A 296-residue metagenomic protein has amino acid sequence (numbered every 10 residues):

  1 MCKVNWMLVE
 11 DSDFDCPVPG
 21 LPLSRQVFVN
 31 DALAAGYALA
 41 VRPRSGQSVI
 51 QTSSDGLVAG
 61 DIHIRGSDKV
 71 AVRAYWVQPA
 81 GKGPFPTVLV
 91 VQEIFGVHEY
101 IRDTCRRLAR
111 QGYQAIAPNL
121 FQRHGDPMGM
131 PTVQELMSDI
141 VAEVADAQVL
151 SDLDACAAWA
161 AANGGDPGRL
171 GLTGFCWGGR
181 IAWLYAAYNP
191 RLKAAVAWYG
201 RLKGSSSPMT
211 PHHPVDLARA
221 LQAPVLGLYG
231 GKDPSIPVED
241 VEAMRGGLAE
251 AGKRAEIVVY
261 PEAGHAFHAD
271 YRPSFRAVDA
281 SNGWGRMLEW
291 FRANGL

Functional and structural regions predicted by a protein language model:
M1-L23: N-terminal secretory signal peptides
Q47-G81: N-terminal cap/lid segment of alpha/beta-hydrolase-fold proteins
P84-E93: Short beta-strand element of the alpha/beta-hydrolase
E99-R123: Short amphipathic alpha-helix adjacent to the substrate-entry channel of hydrolases
L136-N163: Alpha/beta-hydrolase active-site loop
D154-A220: Primarily recognizes the serine-hydrolase "nucleophile elbow" in alpha/beta-hydrolase and SGNH/GDSL folds
L221, G227-Y229: Short beta-strand/loop motif that positions the catalytic acidic residue of the alpha/beta-hydrolase fold
A249-L296: C-terminal catalytic histidine-bearing segment of alpha/beta-hydrolase fold enzymes
